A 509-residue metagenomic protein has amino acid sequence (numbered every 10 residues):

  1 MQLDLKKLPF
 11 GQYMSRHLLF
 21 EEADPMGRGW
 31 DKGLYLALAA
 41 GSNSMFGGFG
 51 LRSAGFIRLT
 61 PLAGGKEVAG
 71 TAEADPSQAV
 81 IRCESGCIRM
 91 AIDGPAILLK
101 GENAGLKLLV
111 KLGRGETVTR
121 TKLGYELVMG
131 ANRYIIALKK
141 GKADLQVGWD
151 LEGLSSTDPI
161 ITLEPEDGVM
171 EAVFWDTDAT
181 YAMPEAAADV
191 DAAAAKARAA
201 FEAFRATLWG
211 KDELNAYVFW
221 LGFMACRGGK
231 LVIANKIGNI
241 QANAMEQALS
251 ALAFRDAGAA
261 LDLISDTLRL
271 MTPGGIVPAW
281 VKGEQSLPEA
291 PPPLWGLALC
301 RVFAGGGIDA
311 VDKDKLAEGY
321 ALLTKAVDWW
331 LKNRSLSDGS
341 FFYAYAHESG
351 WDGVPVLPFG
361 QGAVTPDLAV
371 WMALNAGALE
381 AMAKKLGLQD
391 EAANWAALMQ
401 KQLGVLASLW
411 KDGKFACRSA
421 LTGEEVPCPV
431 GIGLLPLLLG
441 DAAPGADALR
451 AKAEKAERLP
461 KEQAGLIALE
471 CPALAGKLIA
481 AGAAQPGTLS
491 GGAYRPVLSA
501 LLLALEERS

Functional and structural regions predicted by a protein language model:
M1-G210, N243, F254-A257, A381 (+3 more regions): Terminal accessory carbohydrate-recognition/targeting modules of carbohydrate-active enzymes
P165-V169, V173-M183, P278-L294, C300 (+5 more regions): The feature captures the catalytic groove of carbohydrate-active enzymes
F201-C300, C428, P436-L437, L459-G476: Substrate-binding groove/exosite segments of carbohydrate-active enzymes
K230-I240, I276-A298, G339-A363, G413-L435 (+2 more regions): Carbohydrate-binding/catalytic loop surfaces
N243, Q247, A259-D262, E318-K325 (+7 more regions): Generic recognition of stable, solvent-exposed alpha-helical segments in well-folded globular domains
L252-I264, V302-T324, A381-Q400, G440-R450 (+2 more regions): Structural helix-adjacent loops and short alpha-helical linkers that scaffold large soluble proteins
R255-V327, L331-Y345, K455-Q463, K477-L498: Helix-terminus loop motifs that line ligand-binding clefts
L331-Y343, V364-T365, V370-D447, A483-E506: Catalytic cores of carbohydrate-active enzymes
